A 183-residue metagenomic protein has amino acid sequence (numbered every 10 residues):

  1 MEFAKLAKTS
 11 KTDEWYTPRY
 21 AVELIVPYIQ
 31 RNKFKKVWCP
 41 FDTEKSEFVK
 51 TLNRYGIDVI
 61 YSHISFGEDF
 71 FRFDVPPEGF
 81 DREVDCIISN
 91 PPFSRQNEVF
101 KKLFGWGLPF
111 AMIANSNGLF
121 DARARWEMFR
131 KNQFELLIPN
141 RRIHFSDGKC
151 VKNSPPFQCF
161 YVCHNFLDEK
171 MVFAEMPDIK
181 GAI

Functional and structural regions predicted by a protein language model:
M1-I183: Class I S-adenosyl-L-methionine-dependent methyltransferase catalytic core
